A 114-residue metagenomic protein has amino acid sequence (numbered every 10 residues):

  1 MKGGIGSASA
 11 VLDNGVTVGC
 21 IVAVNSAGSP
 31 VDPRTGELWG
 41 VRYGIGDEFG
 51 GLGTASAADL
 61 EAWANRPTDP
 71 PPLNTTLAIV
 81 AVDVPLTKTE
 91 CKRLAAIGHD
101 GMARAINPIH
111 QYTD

Functional and structural regions predicted by a protein language model:
M1-D114: A structural signal for small-residue-enriched, beta-sheet-centric alpha/beta enzyme cores and oligomeric scaffold folds
